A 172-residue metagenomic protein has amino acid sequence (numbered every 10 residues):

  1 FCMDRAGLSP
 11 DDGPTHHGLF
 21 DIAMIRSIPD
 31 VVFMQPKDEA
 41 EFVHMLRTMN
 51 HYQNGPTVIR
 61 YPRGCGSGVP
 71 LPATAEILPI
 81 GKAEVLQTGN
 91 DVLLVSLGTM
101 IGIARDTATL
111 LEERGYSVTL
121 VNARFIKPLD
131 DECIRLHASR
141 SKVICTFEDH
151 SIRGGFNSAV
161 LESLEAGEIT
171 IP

Functional and structural regions predicted by a protein language model:
C2-G18, H51-P172: Thiamine diphosphate
D4-Y52: Conserved thiamine diphosphate
